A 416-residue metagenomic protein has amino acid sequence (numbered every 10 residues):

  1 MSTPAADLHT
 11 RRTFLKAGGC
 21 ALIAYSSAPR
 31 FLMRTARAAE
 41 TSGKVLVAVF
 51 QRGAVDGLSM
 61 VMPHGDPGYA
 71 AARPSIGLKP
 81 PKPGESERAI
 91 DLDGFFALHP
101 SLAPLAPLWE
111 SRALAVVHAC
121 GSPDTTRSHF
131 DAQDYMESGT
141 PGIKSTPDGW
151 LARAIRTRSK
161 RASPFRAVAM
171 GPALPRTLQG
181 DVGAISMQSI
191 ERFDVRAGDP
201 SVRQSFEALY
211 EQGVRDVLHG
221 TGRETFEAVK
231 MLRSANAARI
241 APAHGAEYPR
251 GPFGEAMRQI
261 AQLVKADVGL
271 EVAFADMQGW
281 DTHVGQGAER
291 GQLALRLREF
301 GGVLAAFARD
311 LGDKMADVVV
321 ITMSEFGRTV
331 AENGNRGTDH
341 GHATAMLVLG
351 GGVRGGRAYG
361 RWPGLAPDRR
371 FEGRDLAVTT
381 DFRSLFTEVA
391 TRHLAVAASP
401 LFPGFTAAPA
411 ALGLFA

Functional and structural regions predicted by a protein language model:
M1-D310, A331, A345-A416: Feature for exported/extracytoplasmic and membrane-associated proteins, marking the mature portion
L304, A308-N335: Metal-dependent active-site segment of extracytoplasmic phospho-/sulfohydrolases and closely related
H342: Glycine-rich and small/hydrophobic secondary-structure elements
